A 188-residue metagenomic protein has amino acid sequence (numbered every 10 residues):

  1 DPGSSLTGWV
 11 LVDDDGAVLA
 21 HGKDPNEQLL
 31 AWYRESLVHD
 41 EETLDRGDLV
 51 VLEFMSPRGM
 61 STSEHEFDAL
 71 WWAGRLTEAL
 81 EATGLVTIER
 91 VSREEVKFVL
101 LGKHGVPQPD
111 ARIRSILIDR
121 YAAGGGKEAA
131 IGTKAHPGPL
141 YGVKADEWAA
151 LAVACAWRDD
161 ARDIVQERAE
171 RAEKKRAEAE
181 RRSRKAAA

Functional and structural regions predicted by a protein language model:
P2-A188: Phosphate- and other anionic-substrate recognition elements at nucleic-acid/protein interfaces
